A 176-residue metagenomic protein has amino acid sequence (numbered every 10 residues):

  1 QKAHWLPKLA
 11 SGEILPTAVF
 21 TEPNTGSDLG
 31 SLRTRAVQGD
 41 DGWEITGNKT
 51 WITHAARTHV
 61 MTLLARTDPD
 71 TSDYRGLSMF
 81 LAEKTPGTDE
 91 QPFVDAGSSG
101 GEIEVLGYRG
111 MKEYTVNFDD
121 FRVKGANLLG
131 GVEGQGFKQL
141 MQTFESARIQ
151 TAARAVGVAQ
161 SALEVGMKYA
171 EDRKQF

Functional and structural regions predicted by a protein language model:
Q1-P7, S11-G12, H54-V60: Internal helix-loop-helix
G12-T21, L64: A short, Trp-centered hydrophobic/proline-enriched beta-strand micro-motif
I14, G30-L32, R57-H59, G76 (+3 more regions): A generic structural signal for well-ordered coil/turn residues at beta-strand boundaries that shape enzyme active-site
N24-S27, W51-H54, P69-T71, E104-K112: Short Gly/Pro-enriched turn/cap motifs at secondary-structure boundaries
T34-V37: A structural signal for short hydrophobic beta-strand segments in well-ordered beta-sheet cores
G39-D41, R66-D70, K84-G87, D119-N127: Short loop segments at secondary-structure junctions
T46-A96: A short core secondary-structure module
D95-F176: Glycine-rich beta->alpha junctions and the first turn(s) of the following alpha-helix
